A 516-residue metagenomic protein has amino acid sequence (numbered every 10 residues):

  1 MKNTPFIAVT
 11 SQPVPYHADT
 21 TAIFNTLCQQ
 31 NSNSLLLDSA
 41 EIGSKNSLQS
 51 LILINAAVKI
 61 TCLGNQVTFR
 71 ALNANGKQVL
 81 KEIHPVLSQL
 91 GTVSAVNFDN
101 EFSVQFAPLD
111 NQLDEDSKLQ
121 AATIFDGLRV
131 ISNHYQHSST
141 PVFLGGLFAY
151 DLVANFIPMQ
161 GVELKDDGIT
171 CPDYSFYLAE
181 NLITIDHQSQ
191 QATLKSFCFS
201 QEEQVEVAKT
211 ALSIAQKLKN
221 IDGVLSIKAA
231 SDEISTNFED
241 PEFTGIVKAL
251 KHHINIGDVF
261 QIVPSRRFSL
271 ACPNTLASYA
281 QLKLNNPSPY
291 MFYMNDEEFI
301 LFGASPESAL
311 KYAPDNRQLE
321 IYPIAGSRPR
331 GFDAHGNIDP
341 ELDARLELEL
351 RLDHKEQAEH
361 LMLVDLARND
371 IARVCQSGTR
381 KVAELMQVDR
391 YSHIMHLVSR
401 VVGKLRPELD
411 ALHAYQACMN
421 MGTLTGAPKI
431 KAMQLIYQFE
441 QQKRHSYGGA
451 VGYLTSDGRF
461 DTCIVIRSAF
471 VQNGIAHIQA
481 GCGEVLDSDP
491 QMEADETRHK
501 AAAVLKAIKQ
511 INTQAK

Functional and structural regions predicted by a protein language model:
M1-K516: Extended alpha-helical targeting/anchoring segments, especially N-terminal organellar/secretory targeting helices
